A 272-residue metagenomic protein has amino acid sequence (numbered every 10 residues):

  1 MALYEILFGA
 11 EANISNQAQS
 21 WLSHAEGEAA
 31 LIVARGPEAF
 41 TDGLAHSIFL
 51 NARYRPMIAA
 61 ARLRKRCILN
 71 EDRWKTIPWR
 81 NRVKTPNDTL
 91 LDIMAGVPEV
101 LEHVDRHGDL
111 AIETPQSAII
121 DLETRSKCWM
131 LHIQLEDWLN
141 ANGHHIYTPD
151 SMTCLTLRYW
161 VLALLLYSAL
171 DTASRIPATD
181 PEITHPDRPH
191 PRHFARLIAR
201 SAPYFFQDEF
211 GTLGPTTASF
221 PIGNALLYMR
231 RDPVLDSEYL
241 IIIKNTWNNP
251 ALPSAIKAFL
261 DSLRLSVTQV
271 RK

Functional and structural regions predicted by a protein language model:
M1-A10: Aromatic-lined, polymer-binding surfaces characteristic of secreted/periplasmic polysaccharide-degrading enzymes
A12-L162, L166-S174, T184-R196: Central/C-terminal regulatory/activation regions of fungal transcription factors
I32-P37, N140, H145-K272: Fungal-biased detection of long, low-complexity, Ser/Thr- and Lys/Arg-rich intrinsically disordered regions
